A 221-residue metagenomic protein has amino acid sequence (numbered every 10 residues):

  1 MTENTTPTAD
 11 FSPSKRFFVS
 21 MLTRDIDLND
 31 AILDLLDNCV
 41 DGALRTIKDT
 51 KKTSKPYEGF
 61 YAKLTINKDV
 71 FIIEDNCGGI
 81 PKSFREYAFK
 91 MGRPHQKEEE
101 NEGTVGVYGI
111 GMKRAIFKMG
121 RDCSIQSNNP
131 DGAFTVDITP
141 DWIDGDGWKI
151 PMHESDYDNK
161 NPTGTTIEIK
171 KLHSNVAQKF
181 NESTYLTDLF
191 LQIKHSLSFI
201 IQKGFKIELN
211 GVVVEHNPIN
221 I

Functional and structural regions predicted by a protein language model:
M1-G59, S83-E86: Bergerat-fold GHKL ATPase/HATPase_c domain
M1-T2, L189, N217-I219: Charged regulatory segments coupled to nucleotide-binding catalytic modules in large multidomain enzymes
L22-I26, D75-K82, Q178-T187: Ordered, soluble secondary-structure elements with a strong preference for glycine-centered loop motifs and nearby
L22-R24, T53-K55, K63-T65, T104 (+1 more regions): Replace "in large, NTP-powered and nucleic-acid-processing enzymes" with "in large, NTP-powered factors and other
L33-D37, D41, F71, K82 (+5 more regions): A broad, structural surface signal
V40-E100: Conserved beta-strand-loop-beta-strand hairpin that lines the nucleotide-binding pocket of ATP/GTP-utilizing enzymes
N76, N128, P218-I219: Surface loops and adjacent helix of pleckstrin homology
E98-E215: GHKL-type ATPase core
